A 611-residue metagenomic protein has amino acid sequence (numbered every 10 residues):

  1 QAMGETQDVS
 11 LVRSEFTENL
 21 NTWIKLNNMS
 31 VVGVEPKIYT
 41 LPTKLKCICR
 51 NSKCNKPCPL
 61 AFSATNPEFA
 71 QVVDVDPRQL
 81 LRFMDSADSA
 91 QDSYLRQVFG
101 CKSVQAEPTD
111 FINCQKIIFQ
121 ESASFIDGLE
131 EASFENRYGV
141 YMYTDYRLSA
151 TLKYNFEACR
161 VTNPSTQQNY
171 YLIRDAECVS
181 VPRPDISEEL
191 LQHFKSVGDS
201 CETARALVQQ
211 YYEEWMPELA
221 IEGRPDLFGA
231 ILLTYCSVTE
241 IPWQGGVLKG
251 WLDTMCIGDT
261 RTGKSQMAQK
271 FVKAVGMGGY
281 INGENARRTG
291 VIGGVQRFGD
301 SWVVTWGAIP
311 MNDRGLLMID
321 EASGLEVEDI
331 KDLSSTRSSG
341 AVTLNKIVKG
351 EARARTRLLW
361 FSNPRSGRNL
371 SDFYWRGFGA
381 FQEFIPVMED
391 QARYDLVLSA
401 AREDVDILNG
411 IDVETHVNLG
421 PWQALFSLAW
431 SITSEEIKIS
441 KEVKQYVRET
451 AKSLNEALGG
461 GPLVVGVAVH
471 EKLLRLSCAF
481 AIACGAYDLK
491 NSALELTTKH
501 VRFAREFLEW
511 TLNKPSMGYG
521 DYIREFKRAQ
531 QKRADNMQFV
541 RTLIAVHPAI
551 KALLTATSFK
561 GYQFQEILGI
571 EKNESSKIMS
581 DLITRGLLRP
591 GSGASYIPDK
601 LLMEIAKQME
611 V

Functional and structural regions predicted by a protein language model:
Q1-Y211, V327: OB-fold and OB-like single-stranded nucleic-acid-recognition modules and their adjacent interaction interfaces
N21-A64, L207-I432, E436, I544 (+3 more regions): Conserved ASCE/P-loop NTPase catalytic core
T166-N169, L370-S371, L489, G591: Intrinsically disordered, low-complexity regions enriched in proline, serine, glycine and charged residues
Q168-Y170, Q244-K249, D488-E495: Short, glycine/acidic-rich hinge or "gate" loops at secondary-structure transitions that mediate conformational
W251-M267, S492-S516, M603-M609: Short, mixed-charge aromatic SLiMs
T356, F361, N369, Q391 (+4 more regions): Basic, amphipathic alpha-helical bundle interface domains used for macromolecular binding and assembly
G593-V611: Short, cationic-aromatic polyanion-contact patches
